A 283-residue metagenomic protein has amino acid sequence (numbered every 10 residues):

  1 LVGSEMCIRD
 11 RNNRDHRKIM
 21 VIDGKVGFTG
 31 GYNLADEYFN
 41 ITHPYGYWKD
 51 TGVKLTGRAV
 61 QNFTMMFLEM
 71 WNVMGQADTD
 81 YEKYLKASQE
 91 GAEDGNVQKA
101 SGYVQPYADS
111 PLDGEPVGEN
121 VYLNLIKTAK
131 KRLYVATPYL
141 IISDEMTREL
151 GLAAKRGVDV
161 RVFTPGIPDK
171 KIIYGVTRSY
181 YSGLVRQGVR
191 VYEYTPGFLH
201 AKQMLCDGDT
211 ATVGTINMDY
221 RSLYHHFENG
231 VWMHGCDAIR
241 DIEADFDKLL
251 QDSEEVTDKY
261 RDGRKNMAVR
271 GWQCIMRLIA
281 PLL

Functional and structural regions predicted by a protein language model:
S4, R9-L283: Charged, low-complexity intrinsically disordered terminal segments
